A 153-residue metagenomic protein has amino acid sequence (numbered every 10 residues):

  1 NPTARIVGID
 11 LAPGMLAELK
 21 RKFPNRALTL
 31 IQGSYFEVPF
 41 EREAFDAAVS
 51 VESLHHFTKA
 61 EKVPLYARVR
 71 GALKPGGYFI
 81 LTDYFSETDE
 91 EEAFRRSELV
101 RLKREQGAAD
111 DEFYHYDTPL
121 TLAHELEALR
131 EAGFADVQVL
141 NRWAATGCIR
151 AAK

Functional and structural regions predicted by a protein language model:
N1-E37: Class I SAM-dependent methyltransferase SAM/SAH-binding core
F40-A48: A short acidic, Gly/Pro-enriched loop at the edge of an enzyme's catalytic core that lines a small-molecule cofactor
V51-L54, T82: Residues lining the SAM
T58-K59: Helix-capping/helix-break motifs at membrane-protein junctions, especially on the cytosolic side just before or after
V63-P75: A short glycine-rich, Lys/Arg-flanked "PGG" loop and its adjoining helix->strand segment in the class I
T82-A132, V137-V139: C-terminal alpha-helical "lid/dimerization" subdomain adjacent to the S-adenosyl-L-methionine
A132, W143-K153: C-terminal lobe and adjacent flexible extensions of AdoMet/dcAdoMet transferase-like proteins
